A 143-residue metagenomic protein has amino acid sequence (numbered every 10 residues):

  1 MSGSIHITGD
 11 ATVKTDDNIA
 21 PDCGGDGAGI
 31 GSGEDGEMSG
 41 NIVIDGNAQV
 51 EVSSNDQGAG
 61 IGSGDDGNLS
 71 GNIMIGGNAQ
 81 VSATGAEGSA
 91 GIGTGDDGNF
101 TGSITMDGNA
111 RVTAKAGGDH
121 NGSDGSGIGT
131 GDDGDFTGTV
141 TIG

Functional and structural regions predicted by a protein language model:
M1-Q57, I61-G88, I92-G143: Surface-exposed loop/turn motifs in large extracellular/passenger domains
